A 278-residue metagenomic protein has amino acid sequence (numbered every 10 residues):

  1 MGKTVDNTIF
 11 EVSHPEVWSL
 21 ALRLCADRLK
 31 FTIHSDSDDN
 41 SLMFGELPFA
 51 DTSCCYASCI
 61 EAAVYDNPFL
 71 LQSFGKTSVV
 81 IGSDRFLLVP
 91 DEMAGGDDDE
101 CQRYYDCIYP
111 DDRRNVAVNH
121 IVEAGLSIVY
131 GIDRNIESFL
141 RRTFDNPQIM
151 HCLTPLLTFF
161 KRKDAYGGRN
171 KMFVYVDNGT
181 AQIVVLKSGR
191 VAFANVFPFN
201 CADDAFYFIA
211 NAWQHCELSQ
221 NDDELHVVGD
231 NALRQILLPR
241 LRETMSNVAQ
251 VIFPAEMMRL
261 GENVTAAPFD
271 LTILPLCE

Functional and structural regions predicted by a protein language model:
M1-E278: Hydrophobic/aromatic-enriched cytosolic interaction surfaces used to assemble or bind macromolecules
